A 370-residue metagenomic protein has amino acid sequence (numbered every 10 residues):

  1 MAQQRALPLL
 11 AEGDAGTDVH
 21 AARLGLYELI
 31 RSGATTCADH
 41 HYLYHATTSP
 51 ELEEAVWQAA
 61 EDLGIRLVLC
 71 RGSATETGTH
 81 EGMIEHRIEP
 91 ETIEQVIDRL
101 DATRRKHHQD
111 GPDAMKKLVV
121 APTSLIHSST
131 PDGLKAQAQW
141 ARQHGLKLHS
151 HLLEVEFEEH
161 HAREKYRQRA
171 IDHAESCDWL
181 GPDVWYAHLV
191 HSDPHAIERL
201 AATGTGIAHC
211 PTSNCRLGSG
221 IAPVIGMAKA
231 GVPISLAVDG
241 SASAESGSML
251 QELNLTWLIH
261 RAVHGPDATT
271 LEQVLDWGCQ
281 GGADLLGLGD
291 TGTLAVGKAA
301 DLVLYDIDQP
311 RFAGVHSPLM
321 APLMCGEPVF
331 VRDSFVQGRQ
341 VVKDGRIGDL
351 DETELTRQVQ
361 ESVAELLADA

Functional and structural regions predicted by a protein language model:
M1-H20, E76-I93, E156-D183, T203-G206 (+2 more regions): Active-site gating loops and adjacent loop-to-helix segments of metal-dependent hydrolytic enzymes
M1-H40, H45-R66, D98-D113, Q360-A368: Alpha-helical scaffold segments that flank or form the walls of functional sites
G33, A60, V120, H151 (+10 more regions): Divalent metal-coordination and catalytic microenvironments
T47-L189: Metal-coordinating catalytic core of metallo-dependent amide/deamination hydrolases
G64, R142-K147, W179-P182, R199-A208 (+2 more regions): Glycine-enriched alpha-helix->loop->beta-strand junction motifs that scaffold or abut catalytic
S176-D183, I225-Q309, C325-E327: His/Asp/Glu-enriched, well-ordered alpha-helical/loop segment that forms or immediately abuts the divalent-metal
P194-H195, A201-V238: A conserved active-site cap/scaffold subdomain adjacent to cofactor or substrate pockets
D276-A370: Active-site microenvironment of metallo-dependent hydrolases
